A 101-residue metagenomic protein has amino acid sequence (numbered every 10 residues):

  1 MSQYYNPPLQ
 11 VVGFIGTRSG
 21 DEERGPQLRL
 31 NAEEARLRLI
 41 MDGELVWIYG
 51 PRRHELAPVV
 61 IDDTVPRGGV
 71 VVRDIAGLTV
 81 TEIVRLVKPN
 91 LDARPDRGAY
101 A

Functional and structural regions predicted by a protein language model:
M1-A101: Long, contiguous, secondary-structure-rich segments that constitute the structural scaffold of globular domains
